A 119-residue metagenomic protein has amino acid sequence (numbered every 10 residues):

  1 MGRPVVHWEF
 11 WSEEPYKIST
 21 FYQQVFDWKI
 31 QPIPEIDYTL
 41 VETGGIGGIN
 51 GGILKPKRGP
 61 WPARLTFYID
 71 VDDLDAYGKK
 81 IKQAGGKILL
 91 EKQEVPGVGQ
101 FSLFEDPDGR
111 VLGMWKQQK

Functional and structural regions predicted by a protein language model:
M1-G2, W61, A84, I88-L89: General secondary-structure edge motif
M1-S19, G47-G48, R64-F67, K116-K119: N-terminal beta-strand motif that seeds the catalytic metal site of vicinal oxygen chelate
V5-E13, K57-K82, Q100-E105: Vicinal oxygen chelate
F10, Q31, G78-K119: Vicinal oxygen chelate
Y22: Catalytic core of tubulin tyrosine ligase-like
D27-P62, V111-K116: Conserved short beta-strand elements that form part of the metal-binding/catalytic scaffold of enzyme active sites
